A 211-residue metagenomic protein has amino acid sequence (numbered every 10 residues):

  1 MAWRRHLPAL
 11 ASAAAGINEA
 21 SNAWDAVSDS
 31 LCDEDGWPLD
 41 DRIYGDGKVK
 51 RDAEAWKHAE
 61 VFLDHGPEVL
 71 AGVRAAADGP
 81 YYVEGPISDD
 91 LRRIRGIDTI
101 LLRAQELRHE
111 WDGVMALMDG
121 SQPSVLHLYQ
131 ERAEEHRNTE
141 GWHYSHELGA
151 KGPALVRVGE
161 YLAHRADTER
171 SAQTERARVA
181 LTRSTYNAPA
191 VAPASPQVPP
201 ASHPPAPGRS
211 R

Functional and structural regions predicted by a protein language model:
M1, L39-G47, A75-D89, S124-E135: Short, charged/polar, low-complexity loop and linker segments that flank or interrupt alpha-helical bundles
M1-L63: Leu/Val/Ala/Ile-rich N-terminal alpha-helices, chiefly Sec-type signal peptides and the beginnings
H6-A9, A13-G16, A55-H65, D90-R93 (+3 more regions): Amphipathic alpha-helix face/heptad-repeat signature
S21-P38, L63-Y81, L102-Q122, G152 (+1 more regions): Extended amphipathic alpha-helical scaffold segments
I87, L91-Y186: Amphipathic alpha-helical coiled-coil/helical-stalk segments
T174-R211: Long low-complexity, Ser/Thr/Pro- and charged-rich intrinsically disordered regions
